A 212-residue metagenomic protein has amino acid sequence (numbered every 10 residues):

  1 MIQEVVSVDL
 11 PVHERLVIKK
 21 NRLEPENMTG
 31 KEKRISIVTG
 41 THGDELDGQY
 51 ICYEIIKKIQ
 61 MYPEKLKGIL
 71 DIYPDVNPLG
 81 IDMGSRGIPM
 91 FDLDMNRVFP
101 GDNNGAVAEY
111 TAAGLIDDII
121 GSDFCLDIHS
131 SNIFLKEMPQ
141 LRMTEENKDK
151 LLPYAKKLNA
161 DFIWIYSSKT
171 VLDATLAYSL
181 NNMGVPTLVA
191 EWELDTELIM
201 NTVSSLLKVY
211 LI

Functional and structural regions predicted by a protein language model:
M1-I212: Structured catalytic-domain cores with a bias toward divalent-metal coordination
